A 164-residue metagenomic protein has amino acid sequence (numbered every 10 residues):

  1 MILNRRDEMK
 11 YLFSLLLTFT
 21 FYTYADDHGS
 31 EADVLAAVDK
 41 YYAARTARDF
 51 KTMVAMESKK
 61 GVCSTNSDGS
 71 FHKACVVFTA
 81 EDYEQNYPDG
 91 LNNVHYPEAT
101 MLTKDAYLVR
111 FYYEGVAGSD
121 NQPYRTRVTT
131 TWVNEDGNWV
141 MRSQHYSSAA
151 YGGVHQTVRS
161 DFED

Functional and structural regions predicted by a protein language model:
M1-L12: Positively charged n-region of N-terminal signal peptides that target proteins for export
L12, Y22-M56, R159-D164: Short, low-complexity N-terminal intrinsically disordered segments enriched in polar/charged residues
Y41, M53, G61, V76 (+2 more regions): Hydrophobic pocket/interface hotspot
M56-K73, Y83-P88: A short gly/proline-enriched turn/hairpin at secondary-structure junctions
E57, S67-D68, E98, F111-G115 (+2 more regions): A mature extracytoplasmic/lumenal domain signature
V77-Q122: Surface-exposed, charged secondary-structure patches
T129-G137: Short beta-strand segments and strand-loop junctions that repeat across beta-rich extracellular domains
E135, R142-D164: Low-complexity, intrinsically disordered terminal/linker segments enriched in charged and Gly/Pro repeats
